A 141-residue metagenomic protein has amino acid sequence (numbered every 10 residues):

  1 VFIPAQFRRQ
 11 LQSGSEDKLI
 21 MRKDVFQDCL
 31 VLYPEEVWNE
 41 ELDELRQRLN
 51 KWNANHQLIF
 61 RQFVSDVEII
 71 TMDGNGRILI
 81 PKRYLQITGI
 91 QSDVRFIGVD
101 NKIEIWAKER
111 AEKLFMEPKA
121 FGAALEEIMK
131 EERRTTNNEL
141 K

Functional and structural regions predicted by a protein language model:
V1-I3, L32, G76-I80, I103-I105: Short, structured motif recognition centered on aromatic/hydrophobic residues
V1-V25, C29, E36: A positional/architectural concept
Q12-I20, D24-V25, Q86-V99, I103: Extended intrinsically disordered, low-complexity coil regions enriched in Ser, Thr, Gly, Ala and often Pro
F26-W38, K102-A111: Short, basic amphipathic alpha-helical segments that act as recognition/interaction helices in nucleic-acid-binding
V31, E35-I69: Helix-adjacent hinge/juxtasegments
E68-Q91: Beta-rich strand-turn-strand
I97-E126: C-terminal end-helix/capping segment
E132-K141: Short, basic, low-complexity termini and linkers enriched in Ser/Thr/Gly/Pro that act as targeting/leader peptides
